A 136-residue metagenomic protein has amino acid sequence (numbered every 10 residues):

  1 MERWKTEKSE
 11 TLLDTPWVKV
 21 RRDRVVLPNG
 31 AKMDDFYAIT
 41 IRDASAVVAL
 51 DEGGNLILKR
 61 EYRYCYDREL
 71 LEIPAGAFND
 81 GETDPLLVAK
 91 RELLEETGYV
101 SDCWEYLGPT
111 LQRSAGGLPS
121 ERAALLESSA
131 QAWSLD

Functional and structural regions predicted by a protein language model:
M1-L13: Extended interaction-bearing regions that mediate binding to partners or small molecules
R3, F36-I41, S45-R91, W133-D136: Conserved Nudix-box catalytic region and its N-terminal flanking loop in Nudix hydrolases and closely related
K5-K8, A46, E105: Residues located in well-ordered beta-strands
S9-E10, N55-L58, T97: Short acidic/polar alpha-helix capping motifs at helix-coil junctions
E10-A46, E52: Acidic, metal-coordinating catalytic segment for phosphate/diphosphate chemistry, firing primarily on the Nudix
W17-K32, L86-V100, A115: Short, charge-rich amphipathic segments
K19, R42, G53, R63-C65 (+3 more regions): Active-site segment of metal-dependent pyrophosphate-handling enzymes, primarily the Nudix hydrolase catalytic core
V25, A49, L58, E127-S128: Conserved hydrophobic "DFG−1" position in protein kinase catalytic cores
